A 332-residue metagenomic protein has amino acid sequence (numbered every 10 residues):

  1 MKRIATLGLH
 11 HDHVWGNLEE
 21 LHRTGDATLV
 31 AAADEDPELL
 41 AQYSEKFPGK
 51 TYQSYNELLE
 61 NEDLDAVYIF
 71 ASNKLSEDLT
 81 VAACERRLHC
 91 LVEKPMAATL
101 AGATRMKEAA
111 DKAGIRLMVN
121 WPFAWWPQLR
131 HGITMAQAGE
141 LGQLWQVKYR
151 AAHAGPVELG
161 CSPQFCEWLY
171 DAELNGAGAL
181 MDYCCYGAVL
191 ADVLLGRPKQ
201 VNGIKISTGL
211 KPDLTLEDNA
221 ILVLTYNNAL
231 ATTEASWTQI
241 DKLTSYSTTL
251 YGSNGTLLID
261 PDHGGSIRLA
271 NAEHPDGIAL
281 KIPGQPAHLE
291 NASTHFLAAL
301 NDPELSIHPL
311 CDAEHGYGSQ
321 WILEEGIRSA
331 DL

Functional and structural regions predicted by a protein language model:
M1, A27, A66-Y68, H295-L332: C-terminal helix-rich "cap/oligomerization" subdomain common to oxidoreductases
M1-K46: N-terminal Rossmann-like dinucleotide-binding module
D12, E35-E38, K281-T294, C311: Active-site loop of classical SDR/Rossmann-like NAD(P)-dependent oxidoreductases, centered on the catalytic Tyr-X3-Lys
G49-Y55: Conserved SAM-binding strand-loop segment of SAM-dependent methyltransferases
A66, S72-N73, E77-A124, G139: Beta-strand-loop-alpha-helix segment that lines the small-molecule cofactor/substrate pocket of alpha/beta enzymes
I115, G142, Q146, R328-L332: C-terminal capping/lid region of NAD(P)-dependent oxidoreductase domains
A124-D213: Predominantly a Rossmann-like dinucleotide-binding segment in NAD(P)-dependent oxidoreductases
A188-G264, S293-S306: Contiguous beta-strand/loop segments that form the cofactor/metal-binding neighborhood of enzyme cores
